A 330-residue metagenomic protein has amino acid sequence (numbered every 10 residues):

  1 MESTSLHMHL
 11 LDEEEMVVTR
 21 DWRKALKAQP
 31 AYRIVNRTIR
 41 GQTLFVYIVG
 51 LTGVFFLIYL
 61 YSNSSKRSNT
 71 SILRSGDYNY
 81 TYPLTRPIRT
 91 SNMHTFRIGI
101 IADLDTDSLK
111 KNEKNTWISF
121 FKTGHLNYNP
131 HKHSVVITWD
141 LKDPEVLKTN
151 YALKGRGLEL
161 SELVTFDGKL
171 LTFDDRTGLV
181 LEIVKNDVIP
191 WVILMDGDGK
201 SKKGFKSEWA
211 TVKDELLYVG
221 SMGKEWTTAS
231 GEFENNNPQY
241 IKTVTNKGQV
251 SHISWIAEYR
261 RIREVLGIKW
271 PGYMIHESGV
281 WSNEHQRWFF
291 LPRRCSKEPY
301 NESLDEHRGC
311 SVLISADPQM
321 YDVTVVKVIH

Functional and structural regions predicted by a protein language model:
E2-H330: Sequence/structural signature of beta-propeller domains
